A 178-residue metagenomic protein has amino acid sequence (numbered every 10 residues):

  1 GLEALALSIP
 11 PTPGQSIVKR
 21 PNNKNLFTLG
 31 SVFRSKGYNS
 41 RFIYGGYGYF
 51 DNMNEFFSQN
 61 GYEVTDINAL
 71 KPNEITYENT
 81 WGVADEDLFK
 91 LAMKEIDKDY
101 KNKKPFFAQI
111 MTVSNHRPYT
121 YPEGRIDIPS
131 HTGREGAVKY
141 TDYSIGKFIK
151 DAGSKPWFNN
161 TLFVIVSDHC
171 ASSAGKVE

Functional and structural regions predicted by a protein language model:
G1-E178: Solvent-exposed soluble domains appended to multi-pass membrane proteins
